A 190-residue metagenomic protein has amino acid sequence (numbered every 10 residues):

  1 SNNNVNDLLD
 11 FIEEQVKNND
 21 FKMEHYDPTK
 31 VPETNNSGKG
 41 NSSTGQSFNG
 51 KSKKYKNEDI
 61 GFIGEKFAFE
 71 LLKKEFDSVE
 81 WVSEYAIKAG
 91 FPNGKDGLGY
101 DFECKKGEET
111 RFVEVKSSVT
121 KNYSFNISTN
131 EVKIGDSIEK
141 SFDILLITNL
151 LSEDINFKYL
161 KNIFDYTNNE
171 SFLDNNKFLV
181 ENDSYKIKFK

Functional and structural regions predicted by a protein language model:
S1-G61, E65-F67, K73-F76, F91 (+4 more regions): Intrinsically disordered, charged low-complexity linkers and terminal tails that flank or connect structured domains
T44, A86-K88, E109, T129-E131: Short secondary-structure boundary micro-motifs
A68, L72, F102-C104, R111-S117: Conserved catalytic cores of phosphodiester-cleaving nucleases, focusing on short active-site segments
K74-K105: A short acidic/basic microdomain associated with nuclease active sites
G97-D101, T110, N122, E139-F142: Active-site lining segments that contact anionic ligands and/or coordinate catalytic metals
V115-K158: Catalytic cores of nucleic-acid endonucleases
